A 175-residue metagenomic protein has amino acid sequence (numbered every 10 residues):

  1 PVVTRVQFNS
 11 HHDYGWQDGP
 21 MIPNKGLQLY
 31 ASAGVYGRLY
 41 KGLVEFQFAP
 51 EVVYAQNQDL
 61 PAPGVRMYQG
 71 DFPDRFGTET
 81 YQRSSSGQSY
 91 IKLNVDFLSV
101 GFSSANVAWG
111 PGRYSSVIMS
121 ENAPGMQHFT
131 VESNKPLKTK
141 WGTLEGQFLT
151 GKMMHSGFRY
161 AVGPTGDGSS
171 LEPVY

Functional and structural regions predicted by a protein language model:
P1-K25, G34-Y40: N-terminal periplasmic/intermembrane-space "pro-region" immediately following the signal or transit peptide
R5, L39-K41, P50-Q56, V95-F97 (+2 more regions): Transmembrane beta-strands of outer-membrane beta-barrel pores
G19-N24, R75-E79, V117-S120: Outer-membrane beta-barrel domain signature
A33-G37, S89-V95, F102, F129-K135: Residues on the lipid-exposed face of transmembrane beta-strands in outer-membrane beta-barrel proteins
G34-T78, R83: Carboxylate/His-rich catalytic cores and anion/metal-binding grooves
G37-V44, N94-F97, P136-G146: Short loop/turn motifs that connect adjacent beta-strands in outer-membrane beta-barrel proteins
D59-P63, G112-I118, S156-T165: Outer-membrane beta-barrel translocator domains and adjoining extracellular loop/strand segments of Gram-negative
A108, M126-Y175: Signature for the C-terminal beta-barrel architecture of outer-membrane proteins
